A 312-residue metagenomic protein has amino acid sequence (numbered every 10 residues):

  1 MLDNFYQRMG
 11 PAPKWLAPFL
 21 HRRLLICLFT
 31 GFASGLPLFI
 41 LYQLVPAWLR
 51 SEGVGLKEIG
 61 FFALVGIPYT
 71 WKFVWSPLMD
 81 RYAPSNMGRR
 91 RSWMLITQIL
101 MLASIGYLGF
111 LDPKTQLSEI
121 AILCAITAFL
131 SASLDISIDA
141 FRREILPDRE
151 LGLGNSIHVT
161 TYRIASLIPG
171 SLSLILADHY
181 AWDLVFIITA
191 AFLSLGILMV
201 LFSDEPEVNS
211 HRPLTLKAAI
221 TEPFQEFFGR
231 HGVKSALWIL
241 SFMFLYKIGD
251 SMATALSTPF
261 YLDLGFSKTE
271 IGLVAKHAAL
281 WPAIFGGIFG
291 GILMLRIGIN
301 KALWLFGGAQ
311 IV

Functional and structural regions predicted by a protein language model:
L2-L20, E205-I239: Juxtamembrane intracellular "pre-TM" segments in multi-pass secondary transporters
M9-Y69, L237-F242, Y246-F260, L264-S267 (+1 more regions): Helix-loop boundary and gating motifs at the non-cytosolic
F32, S104-L111, T115-L134, F244: Hydrophobic core of transmembrane alpha-helices in multi-pass small-molecule transporters, especially MFS/SLC-type
Y69-K72, G152-A177: Glycine-rich segments within core transmembrane alpha-helices of 12-TM secondary carriers
W71-G88, F285-A302: Helix-to-loop junctions at the C-terminal end of transmembrane segments in multipass secondary transporters
P77-Y82, G109, L167-L184, G291-L295: Transmembrane alpha-helix termini and helix-breaking/packing motifs in multi-pass membrane transporters
R90-Y107, K301-V312: Structural signature of the two symmetry-related core transmembrane helices
I96-A103, D183-F202: Symmetry-related core transmembrane helices of the 12-TM Major Facilitator Superfamily/SLC fold
